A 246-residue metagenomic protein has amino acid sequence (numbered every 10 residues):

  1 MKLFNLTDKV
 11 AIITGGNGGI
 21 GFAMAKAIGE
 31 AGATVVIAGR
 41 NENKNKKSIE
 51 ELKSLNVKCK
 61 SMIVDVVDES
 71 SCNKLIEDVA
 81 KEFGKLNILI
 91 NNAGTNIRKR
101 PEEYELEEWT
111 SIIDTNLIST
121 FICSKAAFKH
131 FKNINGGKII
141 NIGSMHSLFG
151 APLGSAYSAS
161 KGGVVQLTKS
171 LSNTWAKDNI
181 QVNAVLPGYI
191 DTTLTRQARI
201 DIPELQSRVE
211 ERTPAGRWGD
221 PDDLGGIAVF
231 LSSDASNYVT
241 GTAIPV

Functional and structural regions predicted by a protein language model:
V10, N17-G18: Conserved glycine-rich cofactor-binding loop
I90, A176, Q181, V239-G241: Short, small/polar-rich loop/turn modules that mediate ligand/substrate recognition or access, typified
R100-P101, E105-I113, L205, V209: Substrate-binding pocket helix/loop in short-chain dehydrogenase/reductase
S124, S160, T168: Active-site helix of classical SDR
K129, N173-K177, N237: Alpha-helical segment proximal to the catalytic Tyr-Lys
G136, R217-V246: C-terminal substrate-recognition "lid" of short-chain dehydrogenase/reductases
S144: Residue(s) in the substrate-gating loop at a strand-loop-helix junction that position the organic substrate next
